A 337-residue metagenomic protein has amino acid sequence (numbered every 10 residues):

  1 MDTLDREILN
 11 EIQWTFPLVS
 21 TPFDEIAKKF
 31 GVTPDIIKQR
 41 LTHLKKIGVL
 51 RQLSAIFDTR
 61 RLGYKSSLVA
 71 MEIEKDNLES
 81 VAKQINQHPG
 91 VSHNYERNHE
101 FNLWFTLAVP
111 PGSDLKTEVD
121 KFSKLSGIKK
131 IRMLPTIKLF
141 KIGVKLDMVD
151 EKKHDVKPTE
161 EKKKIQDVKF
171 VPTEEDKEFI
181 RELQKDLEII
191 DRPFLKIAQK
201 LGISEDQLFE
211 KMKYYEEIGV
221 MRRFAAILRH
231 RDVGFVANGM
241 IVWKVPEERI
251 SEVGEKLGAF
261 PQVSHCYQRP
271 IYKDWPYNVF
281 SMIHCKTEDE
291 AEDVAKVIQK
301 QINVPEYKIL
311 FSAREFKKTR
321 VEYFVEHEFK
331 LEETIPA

Functional and structural regions predicted by a protein language model:
M1-A337: A compositional/biophysical signature of low hydrophobicity enriched in polar/charged and small residues
